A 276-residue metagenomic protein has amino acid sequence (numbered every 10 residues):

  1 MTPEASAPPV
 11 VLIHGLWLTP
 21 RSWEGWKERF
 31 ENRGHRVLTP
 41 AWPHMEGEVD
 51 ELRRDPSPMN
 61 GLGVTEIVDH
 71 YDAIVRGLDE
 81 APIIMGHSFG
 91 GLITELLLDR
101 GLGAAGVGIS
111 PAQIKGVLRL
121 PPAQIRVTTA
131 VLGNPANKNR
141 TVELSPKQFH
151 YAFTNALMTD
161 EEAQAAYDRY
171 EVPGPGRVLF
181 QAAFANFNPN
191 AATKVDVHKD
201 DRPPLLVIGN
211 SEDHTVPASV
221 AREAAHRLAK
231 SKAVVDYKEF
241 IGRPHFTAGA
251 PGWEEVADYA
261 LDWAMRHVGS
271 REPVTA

Functional and structural regions predicted by a protein language model:
E4-E51: Short, surface-exposed "cap/lid" segments of acyl-processing enzymes
G15-L18, S88, S211: Active-site glycine-rich loops that stabilize anionic/oxyanionic intermediates across multiple enzyme folds
M85-G90, T94: Gly/Ala-rich beta-loop-alpha elbow adjacent to hydrolase catalytic centers
G103-N139, V178-F187: Flexible "cap/lid" loop of the alpha/beta hydrolase fold
Q124-P173, R177-L179: Helix-rich cap/lid subdomain of alpha/beta-hydrolase
D201, V207-G209, D213: Short beta-strand/loop motif that positions the catalytic acidic residue of the alpha/beta-hydrolase fold
H214-E223: Conserved alpha/beta-hydrolase "acid-adjacent" motif
S231-A276: Catalytic active-site module of serine/aspartate enzymes centered on a nucleophile-bearing elbow/loop
